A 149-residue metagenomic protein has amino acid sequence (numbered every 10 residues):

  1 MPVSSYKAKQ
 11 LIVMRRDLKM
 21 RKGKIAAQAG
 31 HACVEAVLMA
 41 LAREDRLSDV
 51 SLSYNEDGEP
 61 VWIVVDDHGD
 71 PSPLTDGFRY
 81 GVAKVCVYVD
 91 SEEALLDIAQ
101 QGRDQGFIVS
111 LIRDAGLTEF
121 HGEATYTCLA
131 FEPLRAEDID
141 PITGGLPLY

Functional and structural regions predicted by a protein language model:
M1-Y149: Positively charged, small/polar-rich N-terminal and surface patches that mediate targeting and assembly and bind
